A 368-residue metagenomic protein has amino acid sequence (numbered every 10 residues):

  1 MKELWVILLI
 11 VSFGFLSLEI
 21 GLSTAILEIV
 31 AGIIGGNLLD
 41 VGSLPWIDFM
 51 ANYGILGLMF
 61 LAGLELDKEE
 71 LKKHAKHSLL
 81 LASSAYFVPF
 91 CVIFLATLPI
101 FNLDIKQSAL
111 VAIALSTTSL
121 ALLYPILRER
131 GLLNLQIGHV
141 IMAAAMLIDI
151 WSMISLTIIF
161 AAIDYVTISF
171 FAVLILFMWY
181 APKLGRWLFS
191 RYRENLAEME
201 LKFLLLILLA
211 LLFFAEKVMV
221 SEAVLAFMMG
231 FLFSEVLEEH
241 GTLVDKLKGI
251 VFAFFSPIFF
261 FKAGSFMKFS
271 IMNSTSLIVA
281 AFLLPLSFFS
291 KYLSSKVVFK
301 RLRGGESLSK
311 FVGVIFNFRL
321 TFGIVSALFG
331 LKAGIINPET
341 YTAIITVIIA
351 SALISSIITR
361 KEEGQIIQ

Functional and structural regions predicted by a protein language model:
M1-W5, L44-F60, D104-T118, V166-F177 (+3 more regions): Structural signature of hydrophobic alpha-helical transmembrane segments
I10-F15, I29, I33, N37 (+15 more regions): Transmembrane alpha-helical segments of multi-pass membrane transport proteins and ion-pumping complexes
S17-T24, I33-H77, S190-E200, L204-F282 (+1 more regions): Membrane-interface junctions of multi-pass transporters
S23-L27, S119, S221-L225, R319-I324: Transmembrane helix boundary and interhelical junction motifs in multipass membrane proteins
E28-L38, L81-F94, V140-L156, A197-F213 (+2 more regions): Small-residue-rich segments of transmembrane alpha-helices in multi-pass membrane proteins, especially helix faces
K73, L133-D149, I154, G241-D245 (+2 more regions): Membrane-interface alpha-helices at helix entry/exit sites of multi-pass transporters
H77-R130, A263-I366: Transmembrane alpha-helices that form the ion-translocation and gating core of multi-pass ion transport proteins
L98-A112, L123-T167: Membrane-interface helix-loop-helix junctions at boundaries between adjacent transmembrane segments
